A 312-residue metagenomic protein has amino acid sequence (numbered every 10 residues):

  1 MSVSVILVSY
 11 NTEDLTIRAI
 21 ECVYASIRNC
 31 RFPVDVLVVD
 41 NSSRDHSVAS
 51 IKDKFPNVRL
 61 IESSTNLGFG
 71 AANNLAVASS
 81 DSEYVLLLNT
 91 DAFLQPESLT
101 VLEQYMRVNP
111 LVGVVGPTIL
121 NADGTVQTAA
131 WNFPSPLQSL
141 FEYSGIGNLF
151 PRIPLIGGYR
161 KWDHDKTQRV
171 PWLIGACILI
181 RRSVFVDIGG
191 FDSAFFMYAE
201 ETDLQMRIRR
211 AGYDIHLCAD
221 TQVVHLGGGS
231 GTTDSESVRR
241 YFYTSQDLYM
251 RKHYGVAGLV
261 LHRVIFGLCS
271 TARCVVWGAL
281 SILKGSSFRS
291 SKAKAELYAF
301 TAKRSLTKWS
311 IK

Functional and structural regions predicted by a protein language model:
M1-A25, R31-F32: N-proximal low-complexity "stem/linker" segments adjacent to membrane-targeting elements
I6, R209-S286: Active-site-adjacent helix/loop segment of glycosyltransferases that harbors family-specific signature motifs
E13, C22, C30, D40-V48 (+2 more regions): A conserved acidic beta->alpha catalytic loop
E62-S80, V101: Glycine-rich, basic loop-to-helix element that forms the pyrophosphate-binding segment of sugar-nucleotide handling
V85: Short aromatic/hydrophobic "clamp" motif used to bind/position activated sugar donors
F93-A129: Conserved donor NDP-sugar-binding/catalytic core segment of glycosyltransferases
P134-V170: Short, flexible, basic/aromatic active-site loop/helix in glycosyltransferases
D163-Q222: A short, conserved alpha-helix in the catalytic core of glycosyltransferases
